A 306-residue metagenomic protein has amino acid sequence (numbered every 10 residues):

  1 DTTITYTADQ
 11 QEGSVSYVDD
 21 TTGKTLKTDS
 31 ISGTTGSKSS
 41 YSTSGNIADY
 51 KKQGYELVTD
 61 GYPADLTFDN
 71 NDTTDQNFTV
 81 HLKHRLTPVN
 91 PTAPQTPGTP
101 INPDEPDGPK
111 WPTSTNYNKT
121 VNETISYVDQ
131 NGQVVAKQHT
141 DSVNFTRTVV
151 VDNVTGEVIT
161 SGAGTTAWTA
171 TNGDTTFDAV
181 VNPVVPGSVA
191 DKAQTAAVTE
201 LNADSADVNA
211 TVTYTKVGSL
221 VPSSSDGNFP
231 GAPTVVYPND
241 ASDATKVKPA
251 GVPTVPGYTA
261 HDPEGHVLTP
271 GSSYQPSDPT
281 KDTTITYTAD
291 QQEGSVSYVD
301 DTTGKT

Functional and structural regions predicted by a protein language model:
D1-T306: Extracellular modular ligand-binding repeats in secreted and cell-surface proteins
